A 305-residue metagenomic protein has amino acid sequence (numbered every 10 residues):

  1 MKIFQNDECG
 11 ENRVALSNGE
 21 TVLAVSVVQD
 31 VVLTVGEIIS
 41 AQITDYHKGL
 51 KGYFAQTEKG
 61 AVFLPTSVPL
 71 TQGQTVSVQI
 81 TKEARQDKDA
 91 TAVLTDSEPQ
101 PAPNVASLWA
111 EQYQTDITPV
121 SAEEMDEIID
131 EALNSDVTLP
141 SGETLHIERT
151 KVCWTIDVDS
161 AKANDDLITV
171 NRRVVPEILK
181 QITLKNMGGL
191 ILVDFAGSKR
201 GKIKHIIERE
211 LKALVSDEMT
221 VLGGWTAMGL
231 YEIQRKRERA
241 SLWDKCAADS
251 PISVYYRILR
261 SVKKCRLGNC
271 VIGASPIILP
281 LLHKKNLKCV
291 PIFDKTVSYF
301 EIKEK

Functional and structural regions predicted by a protein language model:
I3-E8, A15-L16, V31-V35, I43-H47 (+9 more regions): Replace "in large, NTP-powered and nucleic-acid-processing enzymes" with "in large, NTP-powered factors and other
Q5, G10-R13, N18-L23, I38-S40 (+5 more regions): Charged, low-complexity intrinsically disordered tails
N18, Q56-A61, V68, K82 (+3 more regions): A short beta-strand motif that forms part of the nucleic acid-binding face of small beta-barrel RNA-binding folds
L23-L33: Short, charged beta-strand/loop "edge" motif centered at a coil->beta-strand transition that forms conserved
T44, Q79-E83: Short, surface-exposed secondary-structure boundary micro-motifs
G49-G52, A61-F63, R85-D87, A161-A163 (+1 more regions): Short beta-strands and strand-coil junctions in structured, solvent-facing domains, enriched
A122-S141: A contiguous, basic/glycine-rich beta-loop/short-helix subdomain that forms a polymer-engagement track
S141-E304: Conserved glycine-centered short motifs in functionally critical loops
